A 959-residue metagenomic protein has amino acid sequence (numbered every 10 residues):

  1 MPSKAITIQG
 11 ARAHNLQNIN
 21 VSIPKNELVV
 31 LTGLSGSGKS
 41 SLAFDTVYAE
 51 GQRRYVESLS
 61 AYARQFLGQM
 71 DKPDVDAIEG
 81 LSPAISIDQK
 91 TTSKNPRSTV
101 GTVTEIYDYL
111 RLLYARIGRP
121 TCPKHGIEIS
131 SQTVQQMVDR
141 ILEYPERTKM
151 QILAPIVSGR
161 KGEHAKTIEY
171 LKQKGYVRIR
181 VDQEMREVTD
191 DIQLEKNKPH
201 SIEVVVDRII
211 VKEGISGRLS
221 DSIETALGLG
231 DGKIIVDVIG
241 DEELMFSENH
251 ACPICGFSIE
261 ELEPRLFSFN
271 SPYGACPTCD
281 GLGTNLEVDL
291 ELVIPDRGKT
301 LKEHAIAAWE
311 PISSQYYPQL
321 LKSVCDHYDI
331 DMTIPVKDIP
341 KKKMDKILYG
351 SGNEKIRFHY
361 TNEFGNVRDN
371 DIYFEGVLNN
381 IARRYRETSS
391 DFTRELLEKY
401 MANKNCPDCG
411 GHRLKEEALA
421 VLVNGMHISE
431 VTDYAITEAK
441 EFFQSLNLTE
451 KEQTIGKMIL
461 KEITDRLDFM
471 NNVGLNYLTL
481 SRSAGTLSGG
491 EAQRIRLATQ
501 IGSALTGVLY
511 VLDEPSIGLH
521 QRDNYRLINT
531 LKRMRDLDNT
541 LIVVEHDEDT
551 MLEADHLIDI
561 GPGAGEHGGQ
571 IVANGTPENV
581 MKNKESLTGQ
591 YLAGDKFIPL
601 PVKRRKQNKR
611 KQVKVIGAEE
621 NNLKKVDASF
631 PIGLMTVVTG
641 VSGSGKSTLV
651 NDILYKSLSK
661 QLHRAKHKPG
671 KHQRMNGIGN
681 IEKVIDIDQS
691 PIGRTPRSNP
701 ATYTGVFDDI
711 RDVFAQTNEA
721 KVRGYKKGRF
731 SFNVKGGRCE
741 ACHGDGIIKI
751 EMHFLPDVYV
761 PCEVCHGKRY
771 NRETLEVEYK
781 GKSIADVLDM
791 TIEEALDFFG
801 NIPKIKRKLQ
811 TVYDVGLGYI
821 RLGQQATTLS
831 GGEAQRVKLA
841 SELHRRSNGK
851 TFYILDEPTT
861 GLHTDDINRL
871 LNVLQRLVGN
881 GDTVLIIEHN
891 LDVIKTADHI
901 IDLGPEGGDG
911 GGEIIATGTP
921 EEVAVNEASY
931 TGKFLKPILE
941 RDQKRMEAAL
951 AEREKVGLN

Functional and structural regions predicted by a protein language model:
M1-N959: Conserved phosphate-binding elements of NTP-dependent enzyme cores
